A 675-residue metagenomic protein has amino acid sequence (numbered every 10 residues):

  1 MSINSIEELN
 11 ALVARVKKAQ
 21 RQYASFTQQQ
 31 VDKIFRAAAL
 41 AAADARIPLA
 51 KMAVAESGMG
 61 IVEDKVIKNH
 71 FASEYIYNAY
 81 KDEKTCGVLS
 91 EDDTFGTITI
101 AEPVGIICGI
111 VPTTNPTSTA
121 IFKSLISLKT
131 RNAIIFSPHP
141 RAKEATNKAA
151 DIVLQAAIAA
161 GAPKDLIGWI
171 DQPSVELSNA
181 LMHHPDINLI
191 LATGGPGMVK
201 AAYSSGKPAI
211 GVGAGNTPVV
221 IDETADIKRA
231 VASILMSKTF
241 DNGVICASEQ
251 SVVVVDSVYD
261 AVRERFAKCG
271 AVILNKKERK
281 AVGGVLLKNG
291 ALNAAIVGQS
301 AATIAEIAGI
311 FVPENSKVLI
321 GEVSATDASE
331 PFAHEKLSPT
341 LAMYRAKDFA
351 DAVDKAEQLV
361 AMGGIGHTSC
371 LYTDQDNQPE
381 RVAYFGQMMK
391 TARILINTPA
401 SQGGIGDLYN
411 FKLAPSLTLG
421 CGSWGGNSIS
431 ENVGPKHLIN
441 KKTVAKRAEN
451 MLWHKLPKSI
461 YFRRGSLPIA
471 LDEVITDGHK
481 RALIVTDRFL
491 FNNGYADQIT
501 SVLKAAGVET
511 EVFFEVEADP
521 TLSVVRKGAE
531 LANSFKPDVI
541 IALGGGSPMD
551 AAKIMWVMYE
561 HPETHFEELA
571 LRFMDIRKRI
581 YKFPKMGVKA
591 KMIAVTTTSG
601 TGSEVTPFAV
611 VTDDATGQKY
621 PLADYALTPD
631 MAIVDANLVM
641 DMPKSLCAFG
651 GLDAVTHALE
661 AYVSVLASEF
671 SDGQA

Functional and structural regions predicted by a protein language model:
M1-I98, I126, K268: N-terminal Rossmann-like NAD(P)+-binding subdomain of aldehyde/semialdehyde dehydrogenases
I3, I121, V199-D327: ALDH superfamily catalytic-core signature
A24, I310-N450: Conserved C-terminal structural/oligomerization subdomain of aldehyde/semialdehyde dehydrogenase
E83-C108, A162-E176, E511-S534, E567-M586: Glycine-rich oxoanion-binding loops at beta->alpha junctions
K84, S523-N637: Glycine/threonine-rich beta-strand-loop-alpha-helix active-site module that forms ligand/phosphate-binding
V88-R229: Rossmann-like NAD(P) dinucleotide-binding subdomain of oxidoreductase/dehydrogenase enzymes
K268, F608-A675: Carboxylate- and glycine-rich phosphate/diphosphate-binding segment that chelates Mg2+/Mn2+
M451-V539: ATP/NTP phosphate-donor binding region
